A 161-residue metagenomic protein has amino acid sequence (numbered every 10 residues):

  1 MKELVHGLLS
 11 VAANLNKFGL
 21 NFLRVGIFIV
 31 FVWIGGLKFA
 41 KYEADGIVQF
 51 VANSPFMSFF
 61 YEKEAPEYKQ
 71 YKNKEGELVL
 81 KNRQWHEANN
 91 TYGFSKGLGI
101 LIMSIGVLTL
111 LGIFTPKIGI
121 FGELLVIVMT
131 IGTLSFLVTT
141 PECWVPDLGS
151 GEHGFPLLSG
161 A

Functional and structural regions predicted by a protein language model:
M1-A161: Membrane-interface extramembranous regions
